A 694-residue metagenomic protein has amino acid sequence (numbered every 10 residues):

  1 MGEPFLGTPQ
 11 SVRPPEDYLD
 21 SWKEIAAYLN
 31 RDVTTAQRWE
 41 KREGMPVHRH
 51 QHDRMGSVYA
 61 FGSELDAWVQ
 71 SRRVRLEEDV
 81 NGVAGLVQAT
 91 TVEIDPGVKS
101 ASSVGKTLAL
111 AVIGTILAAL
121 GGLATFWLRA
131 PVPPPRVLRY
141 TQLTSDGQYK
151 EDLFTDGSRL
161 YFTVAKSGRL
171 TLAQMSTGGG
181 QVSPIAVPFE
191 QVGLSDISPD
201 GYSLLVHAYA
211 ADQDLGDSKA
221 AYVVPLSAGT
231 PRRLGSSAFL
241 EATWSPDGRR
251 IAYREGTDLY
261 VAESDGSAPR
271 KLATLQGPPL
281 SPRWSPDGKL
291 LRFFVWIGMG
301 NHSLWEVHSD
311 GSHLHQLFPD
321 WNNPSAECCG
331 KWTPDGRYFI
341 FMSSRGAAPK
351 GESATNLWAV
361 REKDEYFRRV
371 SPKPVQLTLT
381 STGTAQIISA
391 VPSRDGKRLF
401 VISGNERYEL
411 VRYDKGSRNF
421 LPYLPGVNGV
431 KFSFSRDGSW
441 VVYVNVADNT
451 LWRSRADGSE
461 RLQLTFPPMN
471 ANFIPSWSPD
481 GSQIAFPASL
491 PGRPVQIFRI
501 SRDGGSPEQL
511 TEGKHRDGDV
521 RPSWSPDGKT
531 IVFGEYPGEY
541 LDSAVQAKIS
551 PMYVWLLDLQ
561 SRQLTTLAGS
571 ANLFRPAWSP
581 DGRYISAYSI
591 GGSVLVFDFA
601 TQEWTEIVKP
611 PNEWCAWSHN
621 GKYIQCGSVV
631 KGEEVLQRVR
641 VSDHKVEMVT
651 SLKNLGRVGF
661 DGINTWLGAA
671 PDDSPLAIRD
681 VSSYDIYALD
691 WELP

Functional and structural regions predicted by a protein language model:
F5-L6, L86, I94, L108: Hydrophobic/aromatic hotspots within intrinsically disordered, low-complexity regions
G7-W39: Polyanion-binding surface elements
L19, Y59-A60: Short aromatic/basic micro-patch
N30-S57: Major-groove DNA-recognition helix of helix-turn-helix-type DNA-binding domains
H48-R49, E77-E78, R369-V370: Short, hydrophobic secondary-structure boundary micro-motifs
S63-T91: A short, Lys/Arg-enriched interface patch at domain edges and termini
D95-A111: Short, low-complexity patches enriched in S/T/P/G
K106-P694: Acidic, proline/glycine-rich low-complexity intrinsically disordered segments
